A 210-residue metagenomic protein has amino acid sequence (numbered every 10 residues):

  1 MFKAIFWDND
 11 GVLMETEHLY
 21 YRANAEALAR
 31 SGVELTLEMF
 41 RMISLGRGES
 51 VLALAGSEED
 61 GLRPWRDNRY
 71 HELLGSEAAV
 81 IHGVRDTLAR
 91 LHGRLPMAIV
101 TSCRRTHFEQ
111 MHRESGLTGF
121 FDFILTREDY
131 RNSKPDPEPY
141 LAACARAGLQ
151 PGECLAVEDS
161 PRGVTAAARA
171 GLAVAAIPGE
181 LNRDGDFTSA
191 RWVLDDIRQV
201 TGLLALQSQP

Functional and structural regions predicted by a protein language model:
M1-F2, R85, A89, R104-P210: Asp-based, Mg2+/Mn2+-dependent phosphohydrolase catalytic module
F2-A89, G93: N-terminal helical cap/lid subdomain that shapes the substrate entry/recognition surface in HAD-like hydrolases
G32-L35, E58, L95, G116 (+2 more regions): Short coil/turn residues that cap or connect secondary-structure elements
L73-A78, S102, A170-G171: Short, flexible loop segments at the rims of nucleotide/cofactor-binding pockets, characterized by
R94-L95, G171: Glycine-centered short loops/turns at secondary-structure junctions
